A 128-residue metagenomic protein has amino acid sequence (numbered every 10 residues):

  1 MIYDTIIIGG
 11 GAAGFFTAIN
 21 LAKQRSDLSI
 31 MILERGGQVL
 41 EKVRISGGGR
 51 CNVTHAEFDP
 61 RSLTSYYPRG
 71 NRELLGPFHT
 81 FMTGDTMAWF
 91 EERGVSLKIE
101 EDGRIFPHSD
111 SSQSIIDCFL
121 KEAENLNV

Functional and structural regions predicted by a protein language model:
I2, R35-P68: Conserved N-terminal glycine-rich FAD pyrophosphate-binding loop of Rossmann-like flavoproteins
I2-I32: N-terminal Rossmann-like FAD-binding beta1-loop-alpha1 element of flavoenzymes
T5-G10, V43-I45, I99: Short glycine- and Lys/Arg-enriched binding-loop motifs that mark or flank ligand-binding interfaces
I8-G11, R35, M82, D102: A secondary-structure boundary/capping signal
G11-F15, G48-R50, V95, R104: Gly/Ser/Thr-rich helix-start
E73: Catalytic-core segments of class I nucleotidyltransferases/pyrophosphorylases that form NMP-activated intermediates
G76-V128: Feature captures the FAD/FMN-dependent oxidoreductase FAD-binding
